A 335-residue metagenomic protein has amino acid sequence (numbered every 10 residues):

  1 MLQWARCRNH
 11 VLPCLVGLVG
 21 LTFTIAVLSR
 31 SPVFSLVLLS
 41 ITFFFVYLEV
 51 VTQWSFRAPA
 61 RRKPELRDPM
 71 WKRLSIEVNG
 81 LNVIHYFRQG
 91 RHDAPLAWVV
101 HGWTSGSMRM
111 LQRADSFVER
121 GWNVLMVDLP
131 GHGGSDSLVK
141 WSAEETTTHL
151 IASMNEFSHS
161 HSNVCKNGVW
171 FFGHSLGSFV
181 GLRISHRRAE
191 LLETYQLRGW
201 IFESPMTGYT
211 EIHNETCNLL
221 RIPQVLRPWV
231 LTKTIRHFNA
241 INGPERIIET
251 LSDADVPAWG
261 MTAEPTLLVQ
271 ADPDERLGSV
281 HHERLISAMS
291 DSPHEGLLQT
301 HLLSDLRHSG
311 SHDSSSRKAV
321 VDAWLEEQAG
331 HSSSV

Functional and structural regions predicted by a protein language model:
M1-E77, L81-F87: An N-terminal hydrophobic leader/cap segment in hydrolases
A94-G102: Short beta-strand element of the alpha/beta-hydrolase
W103-S116, V280: The serine-hydrolase catalytic nucleophile loop
F117-D136: Conserved alpha/beta-hydrolase
K140-N163: Alpha/beta-hydrolase active-site loop
G173-G177, G181: Gly/Ala-rich beta-loop-alpha elbow adjacent to hydrolase catalytic centers
E190-R246: Hydrolase active-site cap/lid region
H237-S334: Serine-hydrolase catalytic core
